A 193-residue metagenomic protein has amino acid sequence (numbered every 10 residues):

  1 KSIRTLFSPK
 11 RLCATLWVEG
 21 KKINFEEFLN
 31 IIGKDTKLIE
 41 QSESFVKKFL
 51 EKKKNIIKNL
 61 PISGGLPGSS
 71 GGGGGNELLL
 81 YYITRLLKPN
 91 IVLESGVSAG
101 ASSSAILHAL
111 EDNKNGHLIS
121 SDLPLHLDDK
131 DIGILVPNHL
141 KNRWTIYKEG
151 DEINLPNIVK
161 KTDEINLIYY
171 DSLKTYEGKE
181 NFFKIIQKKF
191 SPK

Functional and structural regions predicted by a protein language model:
K1-S69: Rossmann-like AdoMet
L66-G71, E77-K193: S-adenosylmethionine/decaboxylated-SAM
